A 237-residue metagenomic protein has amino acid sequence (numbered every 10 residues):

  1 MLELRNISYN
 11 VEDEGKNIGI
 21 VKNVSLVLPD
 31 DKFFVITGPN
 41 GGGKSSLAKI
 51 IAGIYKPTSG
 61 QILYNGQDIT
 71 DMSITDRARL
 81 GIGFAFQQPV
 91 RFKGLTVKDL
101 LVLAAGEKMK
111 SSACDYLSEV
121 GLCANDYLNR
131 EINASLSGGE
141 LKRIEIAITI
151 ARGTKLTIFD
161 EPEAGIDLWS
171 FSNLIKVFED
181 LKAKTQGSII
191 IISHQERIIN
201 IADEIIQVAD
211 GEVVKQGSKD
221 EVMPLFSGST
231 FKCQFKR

Functional and structural regions predicted by a protein language model:
L2, G19-V21: Conserved structural motif at the start of ABC-family nucleotide-binding domains
T37-P39: The feature captures the beta-strand-to-loop junction immediately N-terminal to the Walker
A52: Helix-to-loop junction immediately C-terminal to a conserved catalytic motif
G60-Q67, S112: Conserved ABC transporter NBD signature motif
D68-G83, F226: ABC ATPase NBD coupling module
Q88, G94-M109: Q-loop/switch helix immediately C-terminal to the Walker
T149-I150: ABC ATPase C-loop
E161-P162: Walker B catalytic motif
